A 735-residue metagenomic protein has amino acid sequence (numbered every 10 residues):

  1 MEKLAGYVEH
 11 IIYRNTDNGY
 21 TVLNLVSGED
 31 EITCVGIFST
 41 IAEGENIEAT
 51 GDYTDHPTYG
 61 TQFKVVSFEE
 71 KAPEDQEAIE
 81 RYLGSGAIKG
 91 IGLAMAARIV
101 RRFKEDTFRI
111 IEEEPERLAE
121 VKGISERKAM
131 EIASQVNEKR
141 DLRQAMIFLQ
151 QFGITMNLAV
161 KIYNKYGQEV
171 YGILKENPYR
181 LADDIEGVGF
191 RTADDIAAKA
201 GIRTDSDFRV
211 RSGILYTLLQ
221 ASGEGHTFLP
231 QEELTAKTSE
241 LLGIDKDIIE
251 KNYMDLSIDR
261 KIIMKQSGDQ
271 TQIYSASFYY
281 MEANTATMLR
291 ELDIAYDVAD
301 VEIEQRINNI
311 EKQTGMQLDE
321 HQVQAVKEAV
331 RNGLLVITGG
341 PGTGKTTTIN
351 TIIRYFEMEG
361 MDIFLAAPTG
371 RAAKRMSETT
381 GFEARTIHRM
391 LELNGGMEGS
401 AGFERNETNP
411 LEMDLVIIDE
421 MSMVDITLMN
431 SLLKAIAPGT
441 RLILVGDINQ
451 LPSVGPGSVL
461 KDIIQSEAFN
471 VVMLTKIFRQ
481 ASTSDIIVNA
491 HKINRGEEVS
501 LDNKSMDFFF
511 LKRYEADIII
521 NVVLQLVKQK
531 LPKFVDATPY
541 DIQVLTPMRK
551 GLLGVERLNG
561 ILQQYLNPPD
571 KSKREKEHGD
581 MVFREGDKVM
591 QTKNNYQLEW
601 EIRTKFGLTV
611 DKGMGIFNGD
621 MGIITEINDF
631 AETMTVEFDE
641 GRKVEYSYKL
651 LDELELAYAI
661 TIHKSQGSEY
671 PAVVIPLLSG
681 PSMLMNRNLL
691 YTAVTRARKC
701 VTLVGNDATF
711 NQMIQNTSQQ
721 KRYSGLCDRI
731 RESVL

Functional and structural regions predicted by a protein language model:
M1-E302: Accessory, non-ATPase domains that flank or precede helicase/AAA+ motor cores in DNA-metabolism machines
G44-N46, G586, G619: Loop/turn positions that initiate beta-strands
A87, E120, G339, A367 (+1 more regions): The Walker A (P-loop) glycine that initiates the GxxxxGKT/S ATP-binding motif of P-loop NTPases
K265-G340, T347: Pre-Walker A segment
L335-S377, V445, F508-E515, K530-G551: Conserved RecA-like ASCE P-loop NTPase motor core of nucleic-acid helicases/translocases
T351, Y355, E359-M361, G370-K374 (+7 more regions): Conserved helicase motor core of SF1/SF2 NTP-dependent helicases
I448-M614: Conserved helicase motor core of P-loop NTPases
V610-D611, N618-L735: C-terminal accessory regions
